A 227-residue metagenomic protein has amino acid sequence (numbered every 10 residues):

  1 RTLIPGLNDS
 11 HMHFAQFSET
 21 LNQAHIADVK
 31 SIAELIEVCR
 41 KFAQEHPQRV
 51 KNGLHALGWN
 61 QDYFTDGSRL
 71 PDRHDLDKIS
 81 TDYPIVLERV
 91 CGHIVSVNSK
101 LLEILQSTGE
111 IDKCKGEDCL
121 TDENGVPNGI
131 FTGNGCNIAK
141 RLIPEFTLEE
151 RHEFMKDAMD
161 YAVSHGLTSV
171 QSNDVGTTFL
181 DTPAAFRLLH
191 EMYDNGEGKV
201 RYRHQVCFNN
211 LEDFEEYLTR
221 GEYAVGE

Functional and structural regions predicted by a protein language model:
R1-G221: Divalent metal-binding segments
G221-E227: Short linear sequence signals and composition-biased patches located at protein termini or domain-edge surfaces
